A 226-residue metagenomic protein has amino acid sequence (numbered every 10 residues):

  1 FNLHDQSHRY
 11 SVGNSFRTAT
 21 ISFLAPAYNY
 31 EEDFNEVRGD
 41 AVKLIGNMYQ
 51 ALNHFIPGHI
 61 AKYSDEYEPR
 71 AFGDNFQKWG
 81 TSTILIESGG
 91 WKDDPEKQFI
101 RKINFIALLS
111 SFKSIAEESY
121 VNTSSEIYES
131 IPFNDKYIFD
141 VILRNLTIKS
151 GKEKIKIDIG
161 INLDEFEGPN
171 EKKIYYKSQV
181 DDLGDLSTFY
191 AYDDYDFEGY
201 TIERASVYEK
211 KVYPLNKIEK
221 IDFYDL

Functional and structural regions predicted by a protein language model:
F1-N29: Active-site microenvironments of hydrolase-like enzyme catalytic domains
F23-L226: C-terminal accessory segments enriched in acidic
